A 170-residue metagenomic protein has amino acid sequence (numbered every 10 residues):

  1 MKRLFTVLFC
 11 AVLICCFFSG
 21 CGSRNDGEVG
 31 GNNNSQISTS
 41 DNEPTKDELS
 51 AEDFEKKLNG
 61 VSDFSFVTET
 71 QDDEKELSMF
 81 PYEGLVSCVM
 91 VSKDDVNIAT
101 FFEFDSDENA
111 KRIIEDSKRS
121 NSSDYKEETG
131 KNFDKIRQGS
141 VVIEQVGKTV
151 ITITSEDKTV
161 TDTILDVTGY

Functional and structural regions predicted by a protein language model:
M1-L4: Positively charged n-region of N-terminal signal peptides that target proteins for export
T6-C10: Internal alpha-helical transmembrane segments of multi-pass membrane proteins, especially GPCRs
C16-G20: C-terminal motif of bacterial Sec signal peptides marking the signal peptidase cleavage site
N25-S87, D157-Y170: N-terminal "mature-domain start" segment
D41-T45, N97-F104, T149-S155: Second-shell loop/turn segments in exported
A51-K131: Short, solvent-exposed recognition patches
E128-Y170: A short, solvent-exposed beta-edge/loop patch
